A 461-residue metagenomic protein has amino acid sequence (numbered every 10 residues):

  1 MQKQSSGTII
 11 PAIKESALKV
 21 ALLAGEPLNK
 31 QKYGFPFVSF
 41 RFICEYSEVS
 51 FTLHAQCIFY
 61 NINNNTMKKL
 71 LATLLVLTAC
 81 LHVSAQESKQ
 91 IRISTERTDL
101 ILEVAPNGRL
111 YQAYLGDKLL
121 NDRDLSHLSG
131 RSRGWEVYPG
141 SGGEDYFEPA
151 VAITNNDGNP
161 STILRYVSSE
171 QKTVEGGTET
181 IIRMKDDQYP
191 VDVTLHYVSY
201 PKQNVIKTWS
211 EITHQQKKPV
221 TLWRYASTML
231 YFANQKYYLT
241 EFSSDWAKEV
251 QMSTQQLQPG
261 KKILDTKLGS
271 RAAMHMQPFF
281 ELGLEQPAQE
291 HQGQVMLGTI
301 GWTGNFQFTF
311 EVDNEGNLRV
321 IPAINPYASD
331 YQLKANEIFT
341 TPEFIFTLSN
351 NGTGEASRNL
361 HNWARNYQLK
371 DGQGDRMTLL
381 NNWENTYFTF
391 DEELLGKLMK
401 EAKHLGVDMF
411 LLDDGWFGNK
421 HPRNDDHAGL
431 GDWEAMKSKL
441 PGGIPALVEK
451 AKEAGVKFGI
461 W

Functional and structural regions predicted by a protein language model:
M1-Q4, T8, L23-P27, Q31-S88: Bacterial Sec-dependent N-terminal signal peptides
Q86-Q90, N317-L333: Short acidic, Pro/Gly- and aromatic-enriched capping/linker segments at domain boundaries
E87-L102, L110-E311, Y327: Polysaccharide-binding surfaces and accessory modules of carbohydrate-active proteins
R97, P160-L164, Y331-N350: Short Pro-Gly-centered flexible turn/kink motifs
R97, S210, N336, L380 (+1 more regions): Conserved, mostly hydrophobic/aromatic
G142-A150, T154-L164, Q292-T299, T303 (+3 more regions): Glycine-rich, aromatic-flanked loop segments that form ligand/cofactor-binding clefts across common enzyme folds
L333-K334, F339-T340, N362-G374: Catalytic pocket of metal/acid-base enzymes, prominently hydrolases
D371-W461: Aromatic-lined carbohydrate-binding/catalytic grooves of carbohydrate-active enzymes
